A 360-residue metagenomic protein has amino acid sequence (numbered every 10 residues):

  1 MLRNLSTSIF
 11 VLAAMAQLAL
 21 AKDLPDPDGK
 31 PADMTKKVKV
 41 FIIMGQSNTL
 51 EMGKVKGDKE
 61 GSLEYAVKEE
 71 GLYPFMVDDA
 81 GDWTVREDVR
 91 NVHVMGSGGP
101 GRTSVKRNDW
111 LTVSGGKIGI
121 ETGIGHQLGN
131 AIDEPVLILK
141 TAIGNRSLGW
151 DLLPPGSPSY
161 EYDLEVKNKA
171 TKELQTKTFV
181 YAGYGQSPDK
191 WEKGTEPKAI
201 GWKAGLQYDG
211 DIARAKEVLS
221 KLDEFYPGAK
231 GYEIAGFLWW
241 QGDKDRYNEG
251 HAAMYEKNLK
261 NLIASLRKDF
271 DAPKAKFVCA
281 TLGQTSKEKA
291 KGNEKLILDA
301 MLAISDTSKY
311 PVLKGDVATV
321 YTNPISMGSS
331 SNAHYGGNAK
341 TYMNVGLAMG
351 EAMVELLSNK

Functional and structural regions predicted by a protein language model:
M1, L20-D23: Intrinsic disorder/low-complexity signature
M1-I9: Bacterial N-terminal signal peptides that target proteins for export
S8-Q17: Bacterial N-terminal signal peptides
K22-K360: Cell-envelope and extracellular/periplasmic
